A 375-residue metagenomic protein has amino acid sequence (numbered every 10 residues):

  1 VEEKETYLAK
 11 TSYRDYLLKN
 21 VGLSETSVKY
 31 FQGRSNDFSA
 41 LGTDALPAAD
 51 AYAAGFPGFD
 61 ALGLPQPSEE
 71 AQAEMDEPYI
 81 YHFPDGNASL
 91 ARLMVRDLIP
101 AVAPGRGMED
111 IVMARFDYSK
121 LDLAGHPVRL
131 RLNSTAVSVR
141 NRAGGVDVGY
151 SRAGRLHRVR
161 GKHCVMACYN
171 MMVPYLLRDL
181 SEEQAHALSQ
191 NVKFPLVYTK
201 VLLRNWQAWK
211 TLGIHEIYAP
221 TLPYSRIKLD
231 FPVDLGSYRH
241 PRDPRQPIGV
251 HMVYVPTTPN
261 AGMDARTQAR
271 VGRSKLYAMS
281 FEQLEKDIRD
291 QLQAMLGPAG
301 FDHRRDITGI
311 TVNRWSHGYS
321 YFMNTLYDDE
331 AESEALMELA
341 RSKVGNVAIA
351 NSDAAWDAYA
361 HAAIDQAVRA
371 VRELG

Functional and structural regions predicted by a protein language model:
V1-S134: Active-site/ligand-binding neighborhood in enzyme catalytic cores
E2-A9, M75-G86, L90, L156 (+6 more regions): Conserved aromatic-histidine-acidic binding/catalytic patches
T6-A9, E70-A73, Y81-P84, K120-D122 (+5 more regions): A general structural signal for short secondary-structure junctions and capping/turn motifs
A9-R14, K19-L23, G86, L90 (+11 more regions): Conserved beta-strand->loop/alpha-helix structural units within folded catalytic cores of enzymes with alpha/beta
V21-G33, A185-L188, G297-G309: Short, surface-exposed acidic
D117-H126, L132-R140, G144-G149, R314-E334: Charged, often glycine-rich, active-site loop that binds/positions anionic groups
V128, L132-A261: Mid-domain catalytic core of redox enzymes that form a hydrophobic substrate pocket/lid adjacent to a catalytic redox
S151, L202, A208-G375: Conserved flavin/dinucleotide-binding core of flavoenzymes
